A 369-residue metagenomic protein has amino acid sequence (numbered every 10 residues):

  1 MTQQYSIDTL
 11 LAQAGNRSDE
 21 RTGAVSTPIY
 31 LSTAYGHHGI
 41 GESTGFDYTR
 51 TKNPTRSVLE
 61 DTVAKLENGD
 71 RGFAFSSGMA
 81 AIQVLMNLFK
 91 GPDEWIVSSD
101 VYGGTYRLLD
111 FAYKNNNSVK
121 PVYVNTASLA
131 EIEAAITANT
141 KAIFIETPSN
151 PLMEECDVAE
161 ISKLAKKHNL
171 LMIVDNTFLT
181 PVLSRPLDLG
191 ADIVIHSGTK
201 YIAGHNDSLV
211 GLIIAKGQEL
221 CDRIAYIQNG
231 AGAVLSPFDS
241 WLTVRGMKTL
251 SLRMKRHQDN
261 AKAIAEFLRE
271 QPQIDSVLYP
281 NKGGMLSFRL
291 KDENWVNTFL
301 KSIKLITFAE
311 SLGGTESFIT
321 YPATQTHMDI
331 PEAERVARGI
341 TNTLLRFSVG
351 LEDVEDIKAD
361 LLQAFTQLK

Functional and structural regions predicted by a protein language model:
M1-F46: N-terminal glycine-rich, Lys/His-bearing helix-loop that initiates the first secondary-structure elements of many
T2, Q13, F73-E270, L278: Conserved PLP-enzyme active-site core in the AAT-like
I29, H38-V58, K65, I319-T343: Glycine-rich phosphate/pyrophosphate-binding loop and adjacent beta-alpha nucleotide/cofactor-binding cores
A34-L88, G104-A112: Conserved N-terminal alpha-helix of the aminotransferase class I/II PLP-enzyme fold
D47, A261-K262, L278-S287: Conserved glycine-rich beta-strand-loop-beta hairpin in the small C-terminal domain of fold type I
F111, A134, A138-K141, R253 (+1 more regions): PLP-dependent enzyme catalytic core of the Aspartate aminotransferase-like
A231-G232, I303-S311, A364-K369: A common structural junction motif
P280-L345, V349: Conserved C-terminal alpha-helix-loop-beta "cap" of PLP-dependent enzymes that closes/shapes the active-site mouth
